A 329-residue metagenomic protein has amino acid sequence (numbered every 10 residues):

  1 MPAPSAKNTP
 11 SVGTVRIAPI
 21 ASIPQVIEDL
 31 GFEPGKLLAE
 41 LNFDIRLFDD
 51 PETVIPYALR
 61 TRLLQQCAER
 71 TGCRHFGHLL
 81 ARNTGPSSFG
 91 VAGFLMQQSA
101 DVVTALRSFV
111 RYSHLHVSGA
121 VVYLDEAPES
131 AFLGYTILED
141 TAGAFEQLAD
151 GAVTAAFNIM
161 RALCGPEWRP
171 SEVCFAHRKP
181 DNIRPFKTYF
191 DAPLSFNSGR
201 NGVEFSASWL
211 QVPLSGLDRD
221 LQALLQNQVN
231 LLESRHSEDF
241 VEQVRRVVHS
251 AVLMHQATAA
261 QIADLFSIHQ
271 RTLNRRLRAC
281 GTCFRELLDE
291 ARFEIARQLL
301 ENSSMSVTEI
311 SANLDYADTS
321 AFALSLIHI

Functional and structural regions predicted by a protein language model:
M1-E129, L133: N-terminal low-complexity or simple alpha-helical regulatory segments that function as activation/interaction modules
S22, A155, I159-M160, V247 (+1 more regions): Short, hydrophobic/aromatic alpha-helical segments in well-folded domains
L30, A149, D289-R292: Active-site-proximal structural scaffolding
F89-M96, L138-A142, L210-Q211, N227-L231: Short hinge/gating elements
A105, A152-A155, L221: Internal, well-ordered alpha-helical segments in soluble enzyme and binding-protein domains
V121, D125-W209: DNA-contacting interfaces and partner/effector-binding or oligomerization modules in DNA-centric proteins
P180-D181, P185-I327: Extended mid-to-C-terminal alpha-helical interaction segments
